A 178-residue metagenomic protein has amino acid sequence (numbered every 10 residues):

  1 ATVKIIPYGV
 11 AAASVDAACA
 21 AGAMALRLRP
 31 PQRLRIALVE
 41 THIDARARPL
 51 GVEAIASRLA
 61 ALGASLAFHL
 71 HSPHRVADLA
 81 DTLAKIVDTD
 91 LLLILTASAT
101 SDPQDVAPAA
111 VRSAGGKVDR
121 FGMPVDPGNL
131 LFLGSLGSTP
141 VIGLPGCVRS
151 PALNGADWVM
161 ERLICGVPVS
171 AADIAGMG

Functional and structural regions predicted by a protein language model:
A1-A67: Short, glycine/charged-enriched hinge/interface segments at domain edges or termini
I43, L50, G63, A67-G178: Short glycine/threonine-rich loop/turn motifs
